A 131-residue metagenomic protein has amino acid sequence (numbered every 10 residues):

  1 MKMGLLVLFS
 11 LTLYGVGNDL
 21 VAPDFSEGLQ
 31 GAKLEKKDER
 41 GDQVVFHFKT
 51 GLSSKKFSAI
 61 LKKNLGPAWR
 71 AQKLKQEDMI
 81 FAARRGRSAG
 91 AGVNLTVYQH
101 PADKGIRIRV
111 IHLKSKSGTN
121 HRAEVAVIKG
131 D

Functional and structural regions predicted by a protein language model:
M1-M3, M79: Detector for methionine-enriched segments
M3-T12: Sec-dependent N-terminal signal peptides
Y14-D131: An acidic-aromatic pocket/loop used at catalytic or ligand-binding sites
